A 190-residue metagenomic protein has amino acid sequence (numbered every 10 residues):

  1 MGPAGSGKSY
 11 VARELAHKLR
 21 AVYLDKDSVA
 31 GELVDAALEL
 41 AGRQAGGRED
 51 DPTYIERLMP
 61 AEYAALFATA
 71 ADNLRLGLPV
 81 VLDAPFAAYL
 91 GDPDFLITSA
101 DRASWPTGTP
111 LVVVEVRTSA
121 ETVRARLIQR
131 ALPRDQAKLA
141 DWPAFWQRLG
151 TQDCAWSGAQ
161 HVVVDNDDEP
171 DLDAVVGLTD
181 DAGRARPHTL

Functional and structural regions predicted by a protein language model:
A4: The conserved Walker
S9: Walker A/P-loop
R13-F67, A71: Conserved substrate/cofactor phosphate-moiety recognition/catalytic segment in nucleotide-dependent phosphotransferases
S28-G31, A87-A88, R117-V123, D168-P170: Conserved nucleotide-binding/hydrolysis micro-motifs of P-loop NTPases
Y54-T107: Glycine-rich phosphate-binding loop used to anchor ATP phosphates in small-molecule kinases, encompassing both
S104-L127: Conserved phosphate-donor/acceptor-positioning beta-strand/loop module used by diverse small-molecule
A125-V175, L190: Small-molecule kinase domains that catalyze NTP-dependent phosphoryl transfer to phosphate-bearing small molecules
T179-L190: C-terminal accessory "lid"/substrate-recognition subdomains
